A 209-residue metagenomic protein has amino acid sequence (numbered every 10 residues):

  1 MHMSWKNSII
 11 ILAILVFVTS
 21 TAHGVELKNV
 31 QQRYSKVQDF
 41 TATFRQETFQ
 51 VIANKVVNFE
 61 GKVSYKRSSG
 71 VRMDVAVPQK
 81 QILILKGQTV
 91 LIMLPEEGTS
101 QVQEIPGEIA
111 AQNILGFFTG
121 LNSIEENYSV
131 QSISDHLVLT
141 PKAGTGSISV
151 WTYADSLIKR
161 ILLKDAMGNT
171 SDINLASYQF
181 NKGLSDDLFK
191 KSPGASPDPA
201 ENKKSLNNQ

Functional and structural regions predicted by a protein language model:
M1-I10: Bacterial N-terminal signal peptides that target proteins for export
L15, S20-V56, D187-Q209: N-terminal leader/targeting segments and the immediate start of mature chains
V25-Q50, N54-V56, M93-G146, N169: Flexible, processing/modification-adjacent segments and terminal tails in exported/periplasmic/extracellular proteins
K36, Y65-R67, V77, A143-G144 (+2 more regions): Short loop/turn positions at the edges of beta-strands in beta-sheet-rich folds
Q38-Q46, F59-V63, S69-M73: One face of beta-strands
F44, V71-V75, V90-M93, L139 (+1 more regions): Short hydrophobic/aromatic-rich beta-strand segments that constitute the beta-sheet cores of beta-sandwich/beta-barrel
K62-Q112, S171-D172: An acidic-aromatic
S123-P197: Gly/Pro-enriched, hydrophobic low-complexity segments that function as extracytoplasmic propeptides/linkers
